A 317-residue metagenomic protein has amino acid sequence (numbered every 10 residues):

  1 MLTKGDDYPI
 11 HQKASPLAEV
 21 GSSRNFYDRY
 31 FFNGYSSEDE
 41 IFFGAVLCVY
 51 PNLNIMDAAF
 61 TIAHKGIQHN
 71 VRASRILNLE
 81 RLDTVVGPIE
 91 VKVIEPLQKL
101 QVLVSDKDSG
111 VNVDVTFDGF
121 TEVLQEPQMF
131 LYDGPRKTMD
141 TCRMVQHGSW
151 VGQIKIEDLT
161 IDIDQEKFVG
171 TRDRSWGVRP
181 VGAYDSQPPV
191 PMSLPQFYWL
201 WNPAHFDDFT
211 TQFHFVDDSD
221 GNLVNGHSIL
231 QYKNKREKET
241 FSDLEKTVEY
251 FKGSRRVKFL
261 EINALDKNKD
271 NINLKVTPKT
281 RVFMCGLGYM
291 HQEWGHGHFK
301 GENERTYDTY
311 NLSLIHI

Functional and structural regions predicted by a protein language model:
M1-I315: Structured soluble/peripheral alpha/beta segments that form catalytic or ligand/cofactor-binding pockets
